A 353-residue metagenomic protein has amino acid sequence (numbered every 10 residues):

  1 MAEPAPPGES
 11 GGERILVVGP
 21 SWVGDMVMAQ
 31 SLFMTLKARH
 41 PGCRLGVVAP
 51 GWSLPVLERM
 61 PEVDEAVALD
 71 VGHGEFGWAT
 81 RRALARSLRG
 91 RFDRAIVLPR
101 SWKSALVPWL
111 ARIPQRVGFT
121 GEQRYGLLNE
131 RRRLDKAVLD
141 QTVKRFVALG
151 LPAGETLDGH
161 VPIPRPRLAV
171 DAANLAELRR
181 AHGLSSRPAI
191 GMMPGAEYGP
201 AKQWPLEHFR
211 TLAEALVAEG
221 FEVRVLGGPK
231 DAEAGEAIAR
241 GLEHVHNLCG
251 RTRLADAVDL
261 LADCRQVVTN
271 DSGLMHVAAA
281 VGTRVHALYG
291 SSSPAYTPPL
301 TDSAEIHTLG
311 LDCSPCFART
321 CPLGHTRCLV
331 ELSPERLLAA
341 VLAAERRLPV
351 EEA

Functional and structural regions predicted by a protein language model:
M1-A353: Catalytic machinery of carbohydrate-active enzymes, primarily nucleotide-sugar-dependent glycosyltransferases
